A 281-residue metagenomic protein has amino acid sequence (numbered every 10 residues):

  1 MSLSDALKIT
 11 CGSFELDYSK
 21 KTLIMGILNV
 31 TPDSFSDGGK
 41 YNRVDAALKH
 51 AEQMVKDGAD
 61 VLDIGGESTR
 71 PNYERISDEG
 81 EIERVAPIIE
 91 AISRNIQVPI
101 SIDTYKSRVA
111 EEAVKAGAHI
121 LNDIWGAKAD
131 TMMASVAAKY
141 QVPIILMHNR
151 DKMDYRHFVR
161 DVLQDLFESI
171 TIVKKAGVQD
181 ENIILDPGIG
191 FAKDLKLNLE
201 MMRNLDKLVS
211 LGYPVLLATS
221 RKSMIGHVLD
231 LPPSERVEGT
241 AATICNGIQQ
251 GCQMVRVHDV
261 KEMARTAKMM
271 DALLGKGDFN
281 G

Functional and structural regions predicted by a protein language model:
M1-K21: SAM-dependent methyltransferases
L3, C11, S36-D45, K49-Q53 (+6 more regions): Active-site-adjacent loop and "lid" segments of alpha/beta metabolic enzymes
D17-D45: N-terminal binding-site loop/beta-alpha segment at the start of enzyme catalytic domains that lines or forms
L28, G58, L121: Conserved hydrophobic/aromatic pocket- or pore-lining residues that grip, position, or stack substrates in active sites
K49-G65: Catalytic domains of carbohydrate-active enzymes, especially glycoside hydrolases
G188: Conserved Motif II region of HX4D acyltransferases
